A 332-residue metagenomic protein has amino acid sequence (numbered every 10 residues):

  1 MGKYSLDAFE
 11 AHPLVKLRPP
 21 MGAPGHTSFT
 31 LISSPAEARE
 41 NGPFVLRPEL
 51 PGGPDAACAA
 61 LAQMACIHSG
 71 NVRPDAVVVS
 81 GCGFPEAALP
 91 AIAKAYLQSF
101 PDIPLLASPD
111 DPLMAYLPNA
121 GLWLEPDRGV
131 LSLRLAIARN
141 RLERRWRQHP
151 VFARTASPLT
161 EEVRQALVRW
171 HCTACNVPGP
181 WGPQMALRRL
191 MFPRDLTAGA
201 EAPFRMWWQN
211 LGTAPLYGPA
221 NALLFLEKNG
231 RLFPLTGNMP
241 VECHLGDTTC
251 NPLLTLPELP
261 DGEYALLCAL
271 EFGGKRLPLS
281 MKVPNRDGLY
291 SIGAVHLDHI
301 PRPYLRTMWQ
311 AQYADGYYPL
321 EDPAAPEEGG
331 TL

Functional and structural regions predicted by a protein language model:
M1-F29: Boundary/entry segment of secreted carbohydrate-active catalytic domains
S5-F9, E37, L97: Short boundary motifs at domain starts and secondary-structure transition points
A23, I32, A36, G42-F44 (+1 more regions): Active-site-adjacent "subsite" loops/lids of carbohydrate-active enzymes
E37-P43, N71-R73, D261: Short helix-terminating capping/connector loops at secondary-structure junctions
R47, G53-C175: Catalytic-core regions of glycoside hydrolase
N176-P180: A general sequence property marking short-to-moderate contiguous segments in secreted/outer-membrane adhesion
W181-L332: Extracellular/luminal regions of secreted and cell-surface proteins that mediate adhesion/ECM remodeling
